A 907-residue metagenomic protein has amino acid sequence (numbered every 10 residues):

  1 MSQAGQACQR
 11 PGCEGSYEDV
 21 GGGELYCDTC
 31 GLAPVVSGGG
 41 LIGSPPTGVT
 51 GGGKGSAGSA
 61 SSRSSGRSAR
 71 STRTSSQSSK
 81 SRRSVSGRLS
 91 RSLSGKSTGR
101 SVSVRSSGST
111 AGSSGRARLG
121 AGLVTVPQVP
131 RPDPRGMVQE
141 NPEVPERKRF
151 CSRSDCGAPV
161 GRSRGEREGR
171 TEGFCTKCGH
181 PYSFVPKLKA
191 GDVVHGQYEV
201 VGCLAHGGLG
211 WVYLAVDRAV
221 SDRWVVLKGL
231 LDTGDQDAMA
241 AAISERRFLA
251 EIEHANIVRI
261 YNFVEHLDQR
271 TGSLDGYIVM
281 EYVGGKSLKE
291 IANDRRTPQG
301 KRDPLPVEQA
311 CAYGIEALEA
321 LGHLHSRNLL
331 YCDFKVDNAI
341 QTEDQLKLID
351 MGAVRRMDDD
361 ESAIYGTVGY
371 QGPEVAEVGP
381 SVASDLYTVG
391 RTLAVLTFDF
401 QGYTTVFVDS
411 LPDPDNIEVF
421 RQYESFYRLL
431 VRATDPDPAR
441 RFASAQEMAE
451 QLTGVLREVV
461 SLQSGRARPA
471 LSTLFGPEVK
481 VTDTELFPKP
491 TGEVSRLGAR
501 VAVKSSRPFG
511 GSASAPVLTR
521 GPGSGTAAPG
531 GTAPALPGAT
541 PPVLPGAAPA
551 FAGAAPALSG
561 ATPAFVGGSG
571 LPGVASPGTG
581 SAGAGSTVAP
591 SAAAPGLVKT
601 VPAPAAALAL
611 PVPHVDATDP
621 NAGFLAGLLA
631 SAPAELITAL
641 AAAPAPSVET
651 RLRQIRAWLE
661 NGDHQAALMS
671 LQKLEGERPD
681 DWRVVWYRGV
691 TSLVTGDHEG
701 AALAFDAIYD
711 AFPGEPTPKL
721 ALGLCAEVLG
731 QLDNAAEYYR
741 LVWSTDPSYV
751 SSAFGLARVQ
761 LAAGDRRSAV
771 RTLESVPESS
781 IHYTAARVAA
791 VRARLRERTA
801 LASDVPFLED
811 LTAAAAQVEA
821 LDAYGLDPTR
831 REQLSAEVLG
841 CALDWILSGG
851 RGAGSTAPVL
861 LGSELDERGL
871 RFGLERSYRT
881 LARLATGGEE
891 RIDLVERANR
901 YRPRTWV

Functional and structural regions predicted by a protein language model:
V200-G208, V212: Protein kinase glycine-rich loop
W211-A215, S221-D232: Glycine-rich ATP phosphate-binding loop
L231-E251: AlphaC helix of the eukaryotic protein kinase fold
N262-V264: A short, aromatic-enriched beta-strand patch in the conserved N-lobe beta-sheet of the protein kinase catalytic domain
R270-S287, I291: Conserved short submotifs of the Hanks-type protein kinase catalytic core that shape the nucleotide-binding pocket
Y313-G314: Activation segment signature within eukaryotic-like protein kinase domains
L321, H325-Q341: Catalytic-loop of the protein kinase fold
L462-Q654: Regulatory extensions appended to serine/threonine kinase catalytic cores
